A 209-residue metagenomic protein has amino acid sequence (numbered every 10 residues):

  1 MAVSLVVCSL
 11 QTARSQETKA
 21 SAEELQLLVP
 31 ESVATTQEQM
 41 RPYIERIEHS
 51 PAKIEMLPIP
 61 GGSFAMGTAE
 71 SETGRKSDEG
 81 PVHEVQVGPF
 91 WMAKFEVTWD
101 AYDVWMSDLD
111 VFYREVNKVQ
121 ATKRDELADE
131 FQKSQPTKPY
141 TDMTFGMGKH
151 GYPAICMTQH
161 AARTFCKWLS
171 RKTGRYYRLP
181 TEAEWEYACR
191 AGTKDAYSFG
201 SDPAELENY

Functional and structural regions predicted by a protein language model:
M1-C8: Bacterial N-terminal signal peptides
T12-R14: Sec/Tat signal peptide C-region and signal peptidase I cleavage site
Q16-A20, S63-R75, Q86-G200, E205-N208: Active-site microenvironments of metalloenzymes and redox enzymes
Q16-H49: N-terminal pre-domain segments of enzymes
Y43-R46, S71-P81: Short, P/G- and charge-enriched loop/turn segments at secondary-structure junctions
S50-M66: Mature N-terminal segment immediately following signal peptide/propeptide cleavage in secreted/periplasmic
P51-A52, G80-V82: Glycine-centered tight beta-turn/hairpin loop motif at sheet-sheet or coil-to-beta transitions
M56, V82-E84, P89: Well-ordered beta-strand positions in beta-sheet-rich domains
